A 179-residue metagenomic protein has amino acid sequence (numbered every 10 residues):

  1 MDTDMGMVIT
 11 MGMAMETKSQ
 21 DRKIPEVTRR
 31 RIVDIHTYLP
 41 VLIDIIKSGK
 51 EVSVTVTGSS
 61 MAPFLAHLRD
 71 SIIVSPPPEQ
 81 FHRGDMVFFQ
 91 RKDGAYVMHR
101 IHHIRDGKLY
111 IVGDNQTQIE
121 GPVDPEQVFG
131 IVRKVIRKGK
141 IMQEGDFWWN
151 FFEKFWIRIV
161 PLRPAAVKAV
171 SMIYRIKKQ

Functional and structural regions predicted by a protein language model:
D2-Q179: Extended hydrophobic leader/signal-anchor segments used for secretion and membrane insertion
